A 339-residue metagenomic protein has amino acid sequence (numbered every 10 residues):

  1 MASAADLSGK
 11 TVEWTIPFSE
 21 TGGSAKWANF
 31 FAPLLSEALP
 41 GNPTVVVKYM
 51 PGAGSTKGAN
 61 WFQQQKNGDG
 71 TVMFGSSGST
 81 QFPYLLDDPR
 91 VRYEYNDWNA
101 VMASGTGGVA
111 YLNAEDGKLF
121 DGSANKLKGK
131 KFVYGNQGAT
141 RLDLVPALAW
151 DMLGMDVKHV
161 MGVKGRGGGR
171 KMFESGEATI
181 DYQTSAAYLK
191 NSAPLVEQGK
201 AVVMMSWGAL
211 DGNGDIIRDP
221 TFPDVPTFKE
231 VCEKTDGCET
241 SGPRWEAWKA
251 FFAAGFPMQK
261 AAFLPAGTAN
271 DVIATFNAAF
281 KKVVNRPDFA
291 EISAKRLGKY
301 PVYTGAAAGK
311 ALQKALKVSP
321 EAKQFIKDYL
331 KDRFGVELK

Functional and structural regions predicted by a protein language model:
M1-G9, D332-K339: Short, low-complexity disordered leader/linker segments with a strong preference for bacterial N-terminal type II
A5-V12, E37-N42, W61-V72, Y84-T179 (+3 more regions): Hinge/capping helix and adjacent helix->loop/strand transition within the periplasmic-binding protein
E13-F31, G52-G54, G135-R141: Extracytoplasmic "Venus flytrap"
N42-N60: Early extracytoplasmic/lumenal segment of secretory-pathway proteins
F74-T80, L86, G165-R166, Y182-K190 (+2 more regions): Beta->alpha turn/N-cap motifs
S192-V284, Y329-K339: C-terminal lobe and pocket-closing loops of periplasmic/extracytoplasmic Venus-flytrap solute-binding proteins
G208-I216, F228, K281, F289-K314: Mature extracytoplasmic/periplasmic domains
T304-K339: Extracellular/periplasmic bilobal clamshell ligand-binding domains
